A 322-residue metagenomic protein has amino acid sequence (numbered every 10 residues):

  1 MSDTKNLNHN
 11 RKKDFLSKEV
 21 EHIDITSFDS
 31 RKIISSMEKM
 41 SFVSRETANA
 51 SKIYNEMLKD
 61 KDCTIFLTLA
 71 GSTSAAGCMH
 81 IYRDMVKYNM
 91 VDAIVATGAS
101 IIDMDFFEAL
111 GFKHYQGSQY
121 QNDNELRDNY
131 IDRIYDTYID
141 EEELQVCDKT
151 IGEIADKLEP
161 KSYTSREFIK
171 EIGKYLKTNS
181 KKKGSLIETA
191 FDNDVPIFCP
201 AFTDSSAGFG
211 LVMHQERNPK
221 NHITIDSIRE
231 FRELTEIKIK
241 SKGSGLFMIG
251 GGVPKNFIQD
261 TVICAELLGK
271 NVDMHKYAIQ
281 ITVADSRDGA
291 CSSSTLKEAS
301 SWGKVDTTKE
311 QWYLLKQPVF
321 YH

Functional and structural regions predicted by a protein language model:
S2-K18, G243, L267-H322: C-terminal functional extensions of proteins
S2-S51, N55-L58: N-terminal glycine-rich anion-binding loop in soluble enzyme alpha/beta folds
S51-T64, T189-F191, E236-G243: Glycine-rich phosphate/diphosphate-binding loops that line cofactor/substrate pockets in enzymes
I65-S74, I94, F198-F202, P219-C291: Glycine-rich anion-binding loop/nest that anchors nucleotide
G77-H80, D105-G111, G208-M213, I258-T261 (+1 more regions): Short acidic, glycine/serine/threonine-rich loops at helix termini
I81-K87, G111, M213-R217, V262-G269 (+1 more regions): Short, solvent-exposed amphipathic alpha-helical segments in soluble enzyme and RNA/protein-processing domains
Y82-D148: A generic, well-ordered mixed alpha/beta core segment in the N-terminal half of proteins
E125-A207: Ligand-binding beta-strand-loop-alpha-helix segment within the catalytic cores of soluble metabolic enzymes
